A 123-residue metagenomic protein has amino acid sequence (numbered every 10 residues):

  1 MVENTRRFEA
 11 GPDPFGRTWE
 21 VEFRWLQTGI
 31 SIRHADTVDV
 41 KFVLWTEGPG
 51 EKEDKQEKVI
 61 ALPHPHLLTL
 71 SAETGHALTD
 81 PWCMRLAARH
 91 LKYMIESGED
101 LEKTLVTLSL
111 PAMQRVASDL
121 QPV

Functional and structural regions predicted by a protein language model:
M1-V123: Extended, alpha-helix-rich binding/interface surfaces that flank or overlap catalytic cores and mediate recognition
